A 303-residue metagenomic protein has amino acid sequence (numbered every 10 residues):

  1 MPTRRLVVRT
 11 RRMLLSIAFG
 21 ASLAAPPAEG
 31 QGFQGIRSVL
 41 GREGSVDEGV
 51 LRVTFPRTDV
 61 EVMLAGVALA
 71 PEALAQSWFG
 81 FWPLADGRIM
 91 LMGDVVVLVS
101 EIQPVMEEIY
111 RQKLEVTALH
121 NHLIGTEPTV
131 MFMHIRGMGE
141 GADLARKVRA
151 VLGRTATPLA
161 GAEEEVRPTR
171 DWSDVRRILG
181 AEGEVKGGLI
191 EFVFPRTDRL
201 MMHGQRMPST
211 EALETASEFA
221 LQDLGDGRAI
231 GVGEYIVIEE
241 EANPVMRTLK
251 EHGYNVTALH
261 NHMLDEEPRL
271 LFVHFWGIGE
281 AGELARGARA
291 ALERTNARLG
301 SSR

Functional and structural regions predicted by a protein language model:
P2-T3: Extreme N-terminal basic, low-complexity initiation segments that serve as generic localization/processing leaders
V7, R11-L15: N-terminal export leaders
S16-E29: Hydrophobic h-region of N-terminal signal peptides that target proteins for export in Gram-negative bacteria
G30-T129, R136-L270, W276-R303: Long, contiguous binding/interaction regions
